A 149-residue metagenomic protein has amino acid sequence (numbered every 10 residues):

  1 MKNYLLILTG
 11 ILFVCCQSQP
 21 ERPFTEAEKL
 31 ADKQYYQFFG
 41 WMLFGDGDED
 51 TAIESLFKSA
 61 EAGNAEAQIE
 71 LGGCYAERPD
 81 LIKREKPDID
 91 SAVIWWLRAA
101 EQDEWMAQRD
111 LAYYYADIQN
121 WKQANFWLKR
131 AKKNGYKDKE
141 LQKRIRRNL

Functional and structural regions predicted by a protein language model:
V14-C15: C-terminal motif of bacterial Sec signal peptides marking the signal peptidase cleavage site
L30-D32, E61-N64, R78, I82-K83 (+2 more regions): Short helix-capping/linker turns of helical repeat alpha-solenoids
A31-T51, K58, A62: Alpha-helical segment of the N-proximal tetratricopeptide repeat
Q37-G45, E70-P79, D110-D117, N148: Hydrophobic face of amphipathic alpha-helices that form TPR/SEL1-like repeat modules and related alpha-solenoid
G45-S55, L81-W95, Q119-W127: Structural signature of tandem alpha-helical TPR/SEL1-like repeats, specifically the intra-repeat loop/turn
F57-S59, W96-A99, R130-A131: Canonical positions in the second alpha-helix
A67, A107, D138-L141: TPR alpha-solenoid repeat register
W121, N125-L149: Terminal, low-structured helical/coil segments at or just beyond the last alpha-helical repeat
